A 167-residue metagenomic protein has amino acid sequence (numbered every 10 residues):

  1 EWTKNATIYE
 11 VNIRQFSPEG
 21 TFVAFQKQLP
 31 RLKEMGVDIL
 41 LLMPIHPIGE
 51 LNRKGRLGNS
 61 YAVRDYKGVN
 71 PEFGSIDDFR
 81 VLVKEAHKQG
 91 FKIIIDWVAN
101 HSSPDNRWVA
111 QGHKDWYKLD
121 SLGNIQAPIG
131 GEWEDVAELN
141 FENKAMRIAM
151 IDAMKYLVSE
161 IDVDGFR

Functional and structural regions predicted by a protein language model:
E1-T7, R14-V23, K27-D38, P44-G165: Substrate-binding/active-site clefts of carbohydrate-active enzymes
